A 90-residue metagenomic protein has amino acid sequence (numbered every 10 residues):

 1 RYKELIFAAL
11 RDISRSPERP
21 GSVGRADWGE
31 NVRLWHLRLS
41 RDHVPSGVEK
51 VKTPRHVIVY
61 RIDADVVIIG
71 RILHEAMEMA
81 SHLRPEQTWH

Functional and structural regions predicted by a protein language model:
R1-P45, A80-R84, W89-H90: Basic, Lys/Arg-enriched alpha-helical interface segments
D42-H90: Enriched for short, Lys/Arg-rich terminal
